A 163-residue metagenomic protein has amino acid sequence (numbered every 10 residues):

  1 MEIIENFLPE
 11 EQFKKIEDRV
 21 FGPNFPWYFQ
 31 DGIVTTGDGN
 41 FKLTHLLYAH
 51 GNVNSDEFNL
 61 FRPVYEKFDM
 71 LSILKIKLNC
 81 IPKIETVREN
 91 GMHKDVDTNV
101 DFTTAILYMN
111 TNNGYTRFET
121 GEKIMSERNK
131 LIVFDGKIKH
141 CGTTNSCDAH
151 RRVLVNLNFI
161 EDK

Functional and structural regions predicted by a protein language model:
M1-S72: Non-heme Fe(II)/2-oxoglutarate
E66-T86: A short glycine-rich, His/Asp/Glu-containing loop-to-beta-strand
T86-M92, N99-F102, Y108-E127: A short beta-strand-loop-beta hairpin characteristic of the jelly-roll/cupin
G91-H93, K139-C147: Short beta-strand His + acidic residue motifs that chelate non-heme Fe in jelly-roll/DSBH and cupin folds
V96-D101, C147-R151: A generic structural micro-feature
A105-L107, D148-K163: A short hydrophobic beta-strand segment most commonly corresponding to one strand of the jelly-roll/cupin
I124-C141: Conserved metal-binding segment of the jelly-roll/cupin
